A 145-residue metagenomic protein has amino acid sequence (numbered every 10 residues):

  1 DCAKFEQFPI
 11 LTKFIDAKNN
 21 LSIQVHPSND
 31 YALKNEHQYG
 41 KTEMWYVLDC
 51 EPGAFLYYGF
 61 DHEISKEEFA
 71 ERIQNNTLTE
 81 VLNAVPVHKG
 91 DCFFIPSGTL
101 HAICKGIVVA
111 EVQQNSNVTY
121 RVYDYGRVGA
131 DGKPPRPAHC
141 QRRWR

Functional and structural regions predicted by a protein language model:
D1-K89, T99-R145: Active-site region of the double-stranded beta-helix
C92: Glycine-rich, mobile lid/loop segments that gate access to catalytic sites or pores
